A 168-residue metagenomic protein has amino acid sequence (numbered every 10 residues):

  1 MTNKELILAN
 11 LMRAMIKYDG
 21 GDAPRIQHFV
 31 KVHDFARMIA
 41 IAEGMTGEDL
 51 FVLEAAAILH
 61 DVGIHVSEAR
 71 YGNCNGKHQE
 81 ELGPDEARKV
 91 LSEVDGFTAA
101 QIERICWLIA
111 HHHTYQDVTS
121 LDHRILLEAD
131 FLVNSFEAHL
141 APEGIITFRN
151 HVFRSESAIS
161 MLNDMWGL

Functional and structural regions predicted by a protein language model:
T2, K17-V30, D34-T46, L59 (+1 more regions): Divalent metal-dependent phosphate-bond-processing catalytic cores, especially two-metal-ion Mg2+/Mn2+ enzymes that act
L6-R13, Q101-R104, G144, S157-M161: Exposed alpha-helical structural elements
I7-K31, G63-N73: Active-site flanking loop/helix segments enriched in acidic
M15-D19, A40, V66-R70, L91 (+2 more regions): Short amphipathic alpha-helical interaction patches enriched in hydrophobic/aromatic residues with interspersed Lys/Arg
V32-F35, K77-V94: An active-site-proximal "capping" alpha-helix that borders the catalytic cofactor pocket
M45-A55, D95-I109, D122: Acidic/histidine metal-binding catalytic segments
L50-G72, G83, C106-H113, D130: His-Asp-centered metal-binding catalytic motifs of divalent-metal-dependent phosphohydrolases/nucleases
